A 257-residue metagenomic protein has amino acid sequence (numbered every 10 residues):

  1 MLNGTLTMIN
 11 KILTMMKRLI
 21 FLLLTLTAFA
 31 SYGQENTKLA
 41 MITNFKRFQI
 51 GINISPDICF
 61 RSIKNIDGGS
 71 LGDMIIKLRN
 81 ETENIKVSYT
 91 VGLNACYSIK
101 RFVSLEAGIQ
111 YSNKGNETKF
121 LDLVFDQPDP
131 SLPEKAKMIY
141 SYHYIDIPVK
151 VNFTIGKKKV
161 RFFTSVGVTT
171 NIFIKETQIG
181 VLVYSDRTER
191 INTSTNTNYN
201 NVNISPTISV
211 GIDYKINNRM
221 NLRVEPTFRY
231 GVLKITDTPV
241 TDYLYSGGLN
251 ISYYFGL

Functional and structural regions predicted by a protein language model:
M1-K46: Cleavable N-terminal export/targeting peptides
Q34-C96: Short glycine/proline- and aromatic-enriched beta-strand/turn motifs that initiate or cap beta-hairpins
M41-I42, G92-C96, K150-T154, G211-D213 (+1 more regions): Transmembrane beta-barrel domains of outer membrane proteins
Q49, L244-L257: Outer-membrane beta-barrel "beta-signal"
I52-I58, A107-N113, V151, T164-T170 (+3 more regions): Transmembrane beta-barrel strands of outer-membrane/channel proteins
F60-K86, K114-H143, I172-N203, I235-D242: Extracellular/periplasm-exposed beta-strand and loop segments of Gram-negative cell-envelope proteins, dominated by
K86-T90, S104, Y142-P148, N203-T207 (+1 more regions): Transmembrane beta-barrel architecture of outer-membrane proteins
F102-L105, K159-V160, R219-L222, L257: Repeated loop/turn-to-beta-strand initiation elements of outer-membrane beta-barrel proteins
